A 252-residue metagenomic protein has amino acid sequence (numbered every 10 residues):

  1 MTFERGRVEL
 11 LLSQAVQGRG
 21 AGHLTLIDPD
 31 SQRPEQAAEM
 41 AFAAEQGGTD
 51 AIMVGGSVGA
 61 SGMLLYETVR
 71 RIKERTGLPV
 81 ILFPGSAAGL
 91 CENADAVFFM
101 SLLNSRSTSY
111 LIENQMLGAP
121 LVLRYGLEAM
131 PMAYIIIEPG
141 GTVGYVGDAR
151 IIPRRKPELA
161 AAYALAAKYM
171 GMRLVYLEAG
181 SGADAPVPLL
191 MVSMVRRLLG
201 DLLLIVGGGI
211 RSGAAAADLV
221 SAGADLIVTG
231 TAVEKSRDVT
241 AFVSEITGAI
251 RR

Functional and structural regions predicted by a protein language model:
M1-I27, S31, G118-P131: N-terminal amphipathic alpha-helix/helix-capping segment at the start of soluble metabolic enzymes
G18-I27, V69-P84, R197-G207: Short beta-strand/loop segments at the ligand-binding rim of alpha/beta enzyme cores
A21-A37, F83-A87, I136-A161, V206-R211: Active-site mouth loops of central-metabolism enzymes
E39, L82, S86-M100, R197-T229: Catalytic cores of alpha/beta
M53-G59, A96, M100-L111, L177-G182 (+2 more regions): Glycine-rich phosphate-binding active-site loops on the catalytic face of alpha/beta enzymes
T68-K73, A232-R252: C-terminal helical cap(s) of enzyme catalytic domains, especially alpha/beta-barrels
G89-K168: Conserved anion-binding
V146-V192, E234-S236, A241-F242: Glycine/Thr-rich beta-alpha phosphate-binding loop at enzyme active sites
